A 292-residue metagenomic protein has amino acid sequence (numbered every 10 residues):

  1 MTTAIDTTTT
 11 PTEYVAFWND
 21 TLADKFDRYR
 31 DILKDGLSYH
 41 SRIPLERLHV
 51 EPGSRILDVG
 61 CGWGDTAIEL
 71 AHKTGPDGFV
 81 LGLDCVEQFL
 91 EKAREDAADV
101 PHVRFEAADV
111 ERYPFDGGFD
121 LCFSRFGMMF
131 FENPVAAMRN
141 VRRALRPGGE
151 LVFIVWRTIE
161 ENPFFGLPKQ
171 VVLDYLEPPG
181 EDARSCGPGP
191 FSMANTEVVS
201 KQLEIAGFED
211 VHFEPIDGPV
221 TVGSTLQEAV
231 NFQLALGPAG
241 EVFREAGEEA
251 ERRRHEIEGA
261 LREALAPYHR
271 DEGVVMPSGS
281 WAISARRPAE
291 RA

Functional and structural regions predicted by a protein language model:
T2-I32, H212-E272: C-terminal helical/coil "lid" or tail adjacent to the Rossmann-like core of SAM-dependent
D35-S54, E69: Conserved alpha-helix/loop element of class I SAM-dependent methyltransferases that forms part of the SAM/SAH-binding
G53, P76-D77, L145-L151: Short glycine-dipeptide loop
R55-Y113, A136: Class I SAM-dependent methyltransferase SAM/SAH-binding core
E111-L121: A short acidic, Gly/Pro-enriched loop at the edge of an enzyme's catalytic core that lines a small-molecule cofactor
D120-V135, R157: A short SAM/SAH-binding and catalytic strip from SAM-dependent methyltransferases
V135, E150-S224: Conserved catalytic/acceptor-binding region of the Class I
A206-E209, S280-A292: Core SAM-dependent methyltransferase catalytic element
